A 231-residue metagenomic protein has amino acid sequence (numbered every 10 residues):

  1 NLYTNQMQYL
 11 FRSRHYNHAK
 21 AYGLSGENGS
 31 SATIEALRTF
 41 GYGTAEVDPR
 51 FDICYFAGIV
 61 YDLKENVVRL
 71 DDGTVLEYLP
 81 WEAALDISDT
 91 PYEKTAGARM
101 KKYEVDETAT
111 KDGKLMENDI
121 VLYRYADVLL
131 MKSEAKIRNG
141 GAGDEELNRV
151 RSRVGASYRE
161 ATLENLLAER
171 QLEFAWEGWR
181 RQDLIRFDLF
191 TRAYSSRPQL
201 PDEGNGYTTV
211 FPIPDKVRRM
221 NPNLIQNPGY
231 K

Functional and structural regions predicted by a protein language model:
N1-S25, D112-L115, I120-L122, R151 (+1 more regions): Long, intrinsically disordered, low-complexity segments
N1-W81: An aromatic- and glycine-enriched ligand-binding surface/loop that stacks and positions planar moieties
M7-Y9, T33, K94-G97, I213: Coiled-coil-like amphipathic alpha-helices with heptad-repeat character
A45, A83-D86, M131, R180: Exposed, low-complexity/repetitive linear segments and helix-based recognition motifs, biased toward charged/polar
E46-P49, T95, W179: Sequence-level motif detector for i,i+2 pairs with an aromatic at +2
D48-I53, D119-V150, E164-A175: Extended, hydrophobic/aromatic-rich amphipathic alpha-helical segments that build helical scaffolds
F51, M100-Y103, L184: Short clusters of hydrophobic/aromatic residues that line enzyme substrate/ligand-binding pockets
E77-R124, Y230-K231: Active-site beta-strand/loop architecture of penicillin-binding DD-peptidases
